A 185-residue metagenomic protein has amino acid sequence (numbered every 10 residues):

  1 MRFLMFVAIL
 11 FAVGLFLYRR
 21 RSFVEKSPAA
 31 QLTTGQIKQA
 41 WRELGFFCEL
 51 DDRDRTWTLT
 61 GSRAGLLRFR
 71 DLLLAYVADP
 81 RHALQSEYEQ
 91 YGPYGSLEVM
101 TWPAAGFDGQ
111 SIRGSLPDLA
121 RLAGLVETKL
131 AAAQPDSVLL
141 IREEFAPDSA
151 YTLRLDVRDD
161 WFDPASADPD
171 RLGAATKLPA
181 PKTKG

Functional and structural regions predicted by a protein language model:
M1-A8: Feature marks short, highly hydrophobic, charge-poor N-terminal signal-anchor/signal peptide-like helices that anchor
A8-G14: Intrinsically disordered, low-complexity and often Lys/Arg-enriched segments
G14-G185: Positively charged, low-complexity terminal tracts and the immediately adjacent first secondary-structure elements
